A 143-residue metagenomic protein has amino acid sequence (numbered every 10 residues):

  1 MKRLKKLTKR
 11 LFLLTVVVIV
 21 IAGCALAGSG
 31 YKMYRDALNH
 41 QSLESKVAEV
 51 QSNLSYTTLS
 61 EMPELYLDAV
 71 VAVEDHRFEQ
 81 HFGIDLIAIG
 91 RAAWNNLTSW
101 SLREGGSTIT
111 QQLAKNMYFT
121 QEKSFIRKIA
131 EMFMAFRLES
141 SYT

Functional and structural regions predicted by a protein language model:
K2-T143: Juxtamembrane regions of bacterial inner-membrane/periplasmic proteins, predominantly the peptidoglycan biogenesis
